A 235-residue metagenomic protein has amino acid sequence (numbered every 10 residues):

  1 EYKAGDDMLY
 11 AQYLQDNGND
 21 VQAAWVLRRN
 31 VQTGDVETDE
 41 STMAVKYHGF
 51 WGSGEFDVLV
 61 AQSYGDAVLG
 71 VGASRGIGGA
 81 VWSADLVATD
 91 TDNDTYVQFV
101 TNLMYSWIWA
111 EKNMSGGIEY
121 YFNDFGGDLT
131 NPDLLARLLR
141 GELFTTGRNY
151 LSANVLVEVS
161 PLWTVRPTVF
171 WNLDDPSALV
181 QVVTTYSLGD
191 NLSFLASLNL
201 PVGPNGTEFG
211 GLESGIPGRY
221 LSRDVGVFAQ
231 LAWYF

Functional and structural regions predicted by a protein language model:
E1-H48, Y220-A229: Surface-exposed coil loops of outer-membrane beta-barrel proteins
K3-D7, D39-M43, G65-L69, T95-F99 (+3 more regions): Residues that define the transmembrane beta-barrel architecture of outer-membrane proteins
A11, A23, V58-V60, A84 (+6 more regions): Membrane-embedded beta-strand positions of outer-membrane beta-barrel proteins
Q12-D16, H48-G52, S74-G78, M104-A110 (+4 more regions): Structural signature of outer-membrane beta-barrel channels/translocons
Q15, L27-R29, W51, V60-Y64 (+7 more regions): Transmembrane beta-strands of outer-membrane beta-barrel pores
G18-V21, W51-V58, G79-S83, A110-S115 (+2 more regions): Repeated loop/turn-to-beta-strand initiation elements of outer-membrane beta-barrel proteins
G76-W171: Detector for outer-membrane/organellar transmembrane beta-barrel domains, recognizing the amphipathic beta-strand
Y186, N191-S193, L200, G218-F235: Outer-membrane beta-barrel "beta-signal"
